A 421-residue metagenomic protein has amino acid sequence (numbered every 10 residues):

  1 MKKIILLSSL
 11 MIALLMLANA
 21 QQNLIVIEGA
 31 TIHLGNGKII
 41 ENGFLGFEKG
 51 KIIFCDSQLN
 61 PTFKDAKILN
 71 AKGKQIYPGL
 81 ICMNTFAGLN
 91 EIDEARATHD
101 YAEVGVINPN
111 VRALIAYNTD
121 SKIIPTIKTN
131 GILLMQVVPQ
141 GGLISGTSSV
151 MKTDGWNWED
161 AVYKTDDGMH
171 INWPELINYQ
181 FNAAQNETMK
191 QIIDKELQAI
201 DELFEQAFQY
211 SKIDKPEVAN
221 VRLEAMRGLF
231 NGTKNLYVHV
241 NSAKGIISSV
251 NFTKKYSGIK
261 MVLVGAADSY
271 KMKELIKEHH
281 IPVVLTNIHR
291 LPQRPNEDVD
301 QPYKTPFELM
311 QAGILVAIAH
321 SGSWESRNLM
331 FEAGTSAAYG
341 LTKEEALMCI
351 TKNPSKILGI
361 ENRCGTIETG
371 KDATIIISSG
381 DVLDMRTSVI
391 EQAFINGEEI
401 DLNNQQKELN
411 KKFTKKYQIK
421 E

Functional and structural regions predicted by a protein language model:
M1-N23: Bacterial Sec-dependent N-terminal signal peptides
Q22-I27, T62-L114, T129: Replace "His-x-His-based motif
A30, L45, G50, G73 (+10 more regions): Divalent metal-coordination and catalytic microenvironments
A30-H33, E41, E368-F413: C-terminal cap of metal-dependent C-N hydrolases
I32, N36-Y77: Histidine-rich, glycine-flanked metal-binding segment
I92-D93, T98-V104, N110, N235 (+4 more regions): His/Asp/Glu-enriched, well-ordered alpha-helical/loop segment that forms or immediately abuts the divalent-metal
K128-K260: Polyanionic/metal-chelating signatures
T253-K260, K277-V284, G313-L315: Glycine-enriched alpha-helix->loop->beta-strand junction motifs that scaffold or abut catalytic
